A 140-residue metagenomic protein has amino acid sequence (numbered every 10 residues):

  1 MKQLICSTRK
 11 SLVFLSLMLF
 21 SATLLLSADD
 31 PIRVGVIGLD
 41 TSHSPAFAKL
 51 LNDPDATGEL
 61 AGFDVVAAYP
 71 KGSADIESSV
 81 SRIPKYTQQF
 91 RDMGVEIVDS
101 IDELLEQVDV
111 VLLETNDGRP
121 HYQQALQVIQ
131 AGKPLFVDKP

Functional and structural regions predicted by a protein language model:
M1-R9: N-terminal secretory signal peptides that target proteins for export/translocation
L4-I5, M18, S27-Q130: N-terminal glycine-/serine-/threonine-rich beta1-alpha1-beta2 phosphate-ribose binding loop of Rossmann-like
S11-T23: Bacterial N-terminal signal peptides
G132-P134, K139-P140: Short helix/strand-capping hinge loops at secondary-structure junctions that flank key functional elements
